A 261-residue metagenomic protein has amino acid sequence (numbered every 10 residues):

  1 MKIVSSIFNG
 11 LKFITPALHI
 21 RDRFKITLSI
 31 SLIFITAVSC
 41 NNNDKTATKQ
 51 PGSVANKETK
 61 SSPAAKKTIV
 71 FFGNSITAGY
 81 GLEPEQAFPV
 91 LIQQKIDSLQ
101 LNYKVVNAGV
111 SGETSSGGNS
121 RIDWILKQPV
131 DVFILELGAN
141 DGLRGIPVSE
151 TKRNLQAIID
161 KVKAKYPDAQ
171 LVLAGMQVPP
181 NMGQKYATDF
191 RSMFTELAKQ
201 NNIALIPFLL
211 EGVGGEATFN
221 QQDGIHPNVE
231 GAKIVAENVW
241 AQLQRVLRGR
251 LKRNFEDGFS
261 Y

Functional and structural regions predicted by a protein language model:
I3-L28: Bacterial N-terminal signal peptides that target proteins for export
L28, L99, G214-E216: Short hydrophobic/aromatic segments of transmembrane alpha-helices and their interfaces
T36-S39: C-terminal motif of bacterial Sec signal peptides marking the signal peptidase cleavage site
N41-N43: Bacterial signal peptide processing site
T48-S111, G117, R121-P129: Serine-esterase "nucleophile elbow" of acetyl-processing enzymes
N119-Y261: Alpha-helical cap/lid subdomain in secreted, periplasmic, or secretory-pathway luminal O-acyl-processing enzymes
